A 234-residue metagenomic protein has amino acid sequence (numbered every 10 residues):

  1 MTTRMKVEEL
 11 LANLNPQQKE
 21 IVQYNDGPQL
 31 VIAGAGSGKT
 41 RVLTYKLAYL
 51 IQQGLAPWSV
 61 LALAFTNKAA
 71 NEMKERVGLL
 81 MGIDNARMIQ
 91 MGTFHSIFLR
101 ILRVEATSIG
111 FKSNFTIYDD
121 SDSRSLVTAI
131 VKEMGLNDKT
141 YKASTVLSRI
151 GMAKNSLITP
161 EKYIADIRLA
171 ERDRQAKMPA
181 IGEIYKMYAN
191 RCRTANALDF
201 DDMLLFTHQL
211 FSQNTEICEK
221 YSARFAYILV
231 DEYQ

Functional and structural regions predicted by a protein language model:
M1-E9, D26-P28, A48-Y227: A basic/glycine-biased coupling hinge at the interface between accessory DNA-binding modules
L11-D26: N-terminal pre-P-loop "Q-motif" helix
A12-N13, K39-V42, Q209-S212: Short secondary-structure boundary/capping elements
P16-K19, Y45, S144: Short alpha-helical elements of helix-turn-helix
I21, A33-A35, A62, A69-A70: Small-residue (primarily alanine) positions within well-ordered alpha-helices, especially packing/interaction faces
D26-Y45: Walker A/P-loop
G36, A48, A226-L229, Y233-Q234: Catalytic acidic motif of RecA-like/P-loop NTPases
